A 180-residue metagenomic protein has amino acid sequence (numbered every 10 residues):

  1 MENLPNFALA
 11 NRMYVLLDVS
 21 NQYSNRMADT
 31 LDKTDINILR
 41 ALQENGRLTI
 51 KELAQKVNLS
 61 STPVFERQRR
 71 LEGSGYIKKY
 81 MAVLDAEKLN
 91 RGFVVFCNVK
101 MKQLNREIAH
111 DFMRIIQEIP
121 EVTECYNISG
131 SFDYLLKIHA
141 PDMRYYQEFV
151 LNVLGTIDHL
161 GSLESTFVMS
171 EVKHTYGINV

Functional and structural regions predicted by a protein language model:
M1-V180: A compositional/biophysical signature of low hydrophobicity enriched in polar/charged and small residues
